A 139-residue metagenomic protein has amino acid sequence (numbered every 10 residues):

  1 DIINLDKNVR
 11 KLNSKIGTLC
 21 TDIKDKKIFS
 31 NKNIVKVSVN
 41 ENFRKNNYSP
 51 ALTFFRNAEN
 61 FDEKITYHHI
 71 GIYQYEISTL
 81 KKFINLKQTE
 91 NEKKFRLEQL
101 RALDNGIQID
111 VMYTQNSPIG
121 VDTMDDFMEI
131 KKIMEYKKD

Functional and structural regions predicted by a protein language model:
D1-L86: Conserved core of the sugar-phosphate nucleotidyltransferase
K64-D139: Conserved alpha/beta core of the MobA/IspD/sugar-nucleotide pyrophosphorylase nucleotidyltransferase superfamily
